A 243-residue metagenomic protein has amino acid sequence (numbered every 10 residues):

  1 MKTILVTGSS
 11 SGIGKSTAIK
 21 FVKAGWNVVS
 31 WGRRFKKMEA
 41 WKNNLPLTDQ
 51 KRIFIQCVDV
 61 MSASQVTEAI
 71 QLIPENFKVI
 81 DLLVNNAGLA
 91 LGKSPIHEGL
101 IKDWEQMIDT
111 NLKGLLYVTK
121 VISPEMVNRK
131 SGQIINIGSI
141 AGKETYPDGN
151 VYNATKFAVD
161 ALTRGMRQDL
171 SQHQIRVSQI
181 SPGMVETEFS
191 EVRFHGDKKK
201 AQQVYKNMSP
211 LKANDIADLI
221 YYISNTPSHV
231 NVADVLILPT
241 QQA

Functional and structural regions predicted by a protein language model:
S10-S11: Conserved glycine-rich cofactor-binding loop
A24-A40: Conserved glycine-rich Rossmann-like NAD(P)H-binding loop of the short-chain dehydrogenase/reductase
C57-A69, I101: The beta1-alpha1 cofactor-binding region of Rossmann-like NAD(H)/NADP(H)-dependent oxidoreductases
S94-I96, D103-I108: Substrate-binding pocket helix/loop in short-chain dehydrogenase/reductase
T119, T155: Active-site helix of classical SDR
S139: Residue(s) in the substrate-gating loop at a strand-loop-helix junction that position the organic substrate next
Q179-I180, K199-A243: C-terminal helical subdomain
